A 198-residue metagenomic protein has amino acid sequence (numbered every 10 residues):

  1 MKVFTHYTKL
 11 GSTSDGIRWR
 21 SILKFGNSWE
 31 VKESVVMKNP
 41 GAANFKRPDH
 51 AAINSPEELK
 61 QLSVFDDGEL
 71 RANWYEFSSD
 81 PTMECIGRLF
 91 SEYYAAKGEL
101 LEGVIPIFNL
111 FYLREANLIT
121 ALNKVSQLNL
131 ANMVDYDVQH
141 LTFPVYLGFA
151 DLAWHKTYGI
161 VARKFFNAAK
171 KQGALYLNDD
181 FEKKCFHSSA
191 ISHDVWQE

Functional and structural regions predicted by a protein language model:
M1-W74: Active-site and ligand/interface coordination hotspots across diverse enzymes and nucleic-acid-associated assemblies
F25-E30, E99-L100, D137-P144: Flexible, charged surface loops at secondary-structure boundaries
V36-M37, F108, L147-G148: Short hydrophobic segments within beta-strands
N39, F111, L152: Catalytic metal-binding/acid-base residues of hydrolase active sites
F45, V64-S79, R114-V125, L152: Surface-exposed cleft-lining segments at the edges of enzyme active sites
P81-L100: A short, N-terminal amphipathic alpha-helix
L100-I119: Short connector loops at secondary-structure junctions
E115-E198: Glycine/proline-rich loop-helix segments at beta-alpha junctions forming the active-site rim of enzyme cores
